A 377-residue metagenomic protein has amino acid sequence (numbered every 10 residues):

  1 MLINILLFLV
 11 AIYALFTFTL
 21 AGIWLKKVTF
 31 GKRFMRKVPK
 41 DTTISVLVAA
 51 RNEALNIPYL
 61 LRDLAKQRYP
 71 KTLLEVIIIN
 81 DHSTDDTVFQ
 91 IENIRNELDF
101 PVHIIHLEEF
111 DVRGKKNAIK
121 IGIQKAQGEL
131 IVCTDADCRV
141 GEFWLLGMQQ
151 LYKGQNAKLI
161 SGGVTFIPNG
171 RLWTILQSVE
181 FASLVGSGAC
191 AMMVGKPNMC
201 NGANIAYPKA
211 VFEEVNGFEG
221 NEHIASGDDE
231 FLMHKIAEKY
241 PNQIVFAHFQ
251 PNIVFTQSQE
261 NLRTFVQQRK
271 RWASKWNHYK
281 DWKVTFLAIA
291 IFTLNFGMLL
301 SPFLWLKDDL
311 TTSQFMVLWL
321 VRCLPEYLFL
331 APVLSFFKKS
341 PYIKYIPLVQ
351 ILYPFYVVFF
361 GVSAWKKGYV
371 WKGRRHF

Functional and structural regions predicted by a protein language model:
M1-K40: N-terminal membrane-anchoring/stem segments of glycan-assembly enzymes
K26, V38, V284-K367: Membrane-embedded multi-pass helical conduit in multi-pass membrane proteins, especially envelope-biosynthetic
R62-L73: Short, acidic, metal-binding catalytic loop of nucleotide-sugar glycosyltransferases
N80-F89, E109-D111, C138: A conserved acidic beta->alpha catalytic loop
D86, A136-L151: Acidic donor-binding/catalytic loop of UDP-sugar-dependent glycosyltransferases, especially processive GT2
E108-A126: Glycine-rich, basic loop-to-helix element that forms the pyrophosphate-binding segment of sugar-nucleotide handling
I131: Short aromatic/hydrophobic "clamp" motif used to bind/position activated sugar donors
Y152-V185, E213, E219-V284: Catalytic donor/gating beta->alpha subdomain of glycosyltransferases that bind UDP-sugars
